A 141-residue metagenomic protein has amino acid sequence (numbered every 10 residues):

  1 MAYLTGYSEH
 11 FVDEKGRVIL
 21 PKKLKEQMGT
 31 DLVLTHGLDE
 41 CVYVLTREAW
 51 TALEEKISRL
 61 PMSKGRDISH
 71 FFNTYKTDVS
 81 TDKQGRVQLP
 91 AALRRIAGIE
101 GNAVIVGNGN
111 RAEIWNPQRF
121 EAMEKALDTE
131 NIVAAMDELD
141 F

Functional and structural regions predicted by a protein language model:
M1-K15, K23-V79, K83-Q84, A91-F141: Flexible "stalk/tail and boundary" regions
